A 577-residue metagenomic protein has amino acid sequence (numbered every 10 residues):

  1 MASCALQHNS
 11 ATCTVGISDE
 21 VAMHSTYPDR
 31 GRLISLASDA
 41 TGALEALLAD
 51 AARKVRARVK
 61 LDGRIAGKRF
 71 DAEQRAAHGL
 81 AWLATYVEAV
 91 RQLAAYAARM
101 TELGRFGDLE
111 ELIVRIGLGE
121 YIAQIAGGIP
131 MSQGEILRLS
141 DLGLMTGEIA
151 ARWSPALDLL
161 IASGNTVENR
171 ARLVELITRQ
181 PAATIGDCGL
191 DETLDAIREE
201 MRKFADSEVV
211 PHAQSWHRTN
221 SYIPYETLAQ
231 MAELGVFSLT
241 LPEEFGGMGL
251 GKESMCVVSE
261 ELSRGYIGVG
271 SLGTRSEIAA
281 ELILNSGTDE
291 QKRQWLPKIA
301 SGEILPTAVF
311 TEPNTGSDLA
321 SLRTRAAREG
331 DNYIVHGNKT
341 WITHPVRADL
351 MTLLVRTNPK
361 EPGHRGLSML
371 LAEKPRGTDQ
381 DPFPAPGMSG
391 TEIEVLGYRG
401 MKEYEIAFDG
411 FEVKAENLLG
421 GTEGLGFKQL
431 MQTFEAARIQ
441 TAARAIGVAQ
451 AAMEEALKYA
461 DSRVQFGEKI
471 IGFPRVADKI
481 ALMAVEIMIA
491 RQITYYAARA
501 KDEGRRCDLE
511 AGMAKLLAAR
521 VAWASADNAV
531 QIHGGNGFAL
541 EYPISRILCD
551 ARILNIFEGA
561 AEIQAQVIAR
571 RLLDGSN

Functional and structural regions predicted by a protein language model:
A2-N9, C13-G265, V269, T274 (+8 more regions): Alpha-helical interface subdomain recognition
L250-G251, D318-A320, H344-A348, G363-G366 (+1 more regions): Short glycine/proline-enriched turns and hinge-like loops at secondary-structure junctions
G302-F310: A short, Trp-centered hydrophobic/proline-enriched beta-strand micro-motif
N314-S317, W341-H344, P359-E361, E394-K402: Short Gly/Pro-enriched turn/cap motifs at secondary-structure boundaries
T324-A326: A structural signal for short hydrophobic beta-strand segments in well-ordered beta-sheet cores
D331-N332, H336-P386: A short core secondary-structure module
T378-G410: Flexible, small-/acidic-enriched active-site or ligand-binding loops
D409-K428: Long, acidic (Asp/Glu-rich), low-complexity accessory segments flanking structured domains
